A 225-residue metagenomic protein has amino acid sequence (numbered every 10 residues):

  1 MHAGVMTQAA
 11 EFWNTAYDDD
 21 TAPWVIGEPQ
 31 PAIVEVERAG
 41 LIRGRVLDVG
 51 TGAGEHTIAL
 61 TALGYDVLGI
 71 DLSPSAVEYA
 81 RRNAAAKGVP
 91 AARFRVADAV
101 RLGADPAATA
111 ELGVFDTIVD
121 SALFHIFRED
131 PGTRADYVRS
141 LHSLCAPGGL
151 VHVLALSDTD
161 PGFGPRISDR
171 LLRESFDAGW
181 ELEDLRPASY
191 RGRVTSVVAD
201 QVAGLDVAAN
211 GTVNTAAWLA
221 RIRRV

Functional and structural regions predicted by a protein language model:
M1-L41: Conserved class I S-adenosyl-L-methionine
S73-S75: Conserved SAM/SAH-binding beta-strand->alpha-helix loop
A80-R81: Conserved SAM-binding loop
G88-R101: Conserved SAM-binding strand-loop segment of SAM-dependent methyltransferases
D105-I118: A short acidic, Gly/Pro-enriched loop at the edge of an enzyme's catalytic core that lines a small-molecule cofactor
D116-G132: A short SAM/SAH-binding and catalytic strip from SAM-dependent methyltransferases
A135-P147: A short glycine-rich, Lys/Arg-flanked "PGG" loop and its adjoining helix->strand segment in the class I
G148-A155: Conserved beta-strand signature within the Rossmann-like core of class I S-adenosyl-L-methionine
